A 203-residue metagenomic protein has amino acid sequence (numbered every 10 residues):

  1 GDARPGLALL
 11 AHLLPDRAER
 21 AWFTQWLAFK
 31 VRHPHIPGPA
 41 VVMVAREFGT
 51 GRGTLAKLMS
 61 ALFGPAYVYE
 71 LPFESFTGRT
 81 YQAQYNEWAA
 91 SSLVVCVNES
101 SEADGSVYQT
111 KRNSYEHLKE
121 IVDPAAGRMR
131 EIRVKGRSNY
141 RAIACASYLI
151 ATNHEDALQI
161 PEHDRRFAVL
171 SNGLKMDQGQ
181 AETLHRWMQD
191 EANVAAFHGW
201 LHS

Functional and structural regions predicted by a protein language model:
G1-S100, Y115, A168-L170, L201: P-loop NTPase catalytic core of nucleic-acid-dependent motor ATPases
L14-A18, G105, M188, A192: Generic amphipathic alpha-helical segments used as scaffolds and interaction surfaces in large, multi-domain proteins
G51-G53, E155-E162: SF2 helicase motor core recognition
T54, Q109-N113, E162: Generic recognition of short, well-ordered alpha-helical segments
A83-R141, A146: Conserved nucleotide-sensing/catalytic segment adjacent to the nucleotide-binding pocket in NTP-handling enzymes
S101-A103, N153-A157, G173-Q178: Conserved nucleotide-binding/hydrolysis micro-motifs of P-loop NTPases
K119-G127, Y148, D156, V169 (+1 more regions): Signature of the SF2 helicase/ATPase Hel1-core->accessory helical subdomain module
R141-C145, I160-S203: Phosphate-sensing "switch" segment of ASCE/P-loop ATPases
